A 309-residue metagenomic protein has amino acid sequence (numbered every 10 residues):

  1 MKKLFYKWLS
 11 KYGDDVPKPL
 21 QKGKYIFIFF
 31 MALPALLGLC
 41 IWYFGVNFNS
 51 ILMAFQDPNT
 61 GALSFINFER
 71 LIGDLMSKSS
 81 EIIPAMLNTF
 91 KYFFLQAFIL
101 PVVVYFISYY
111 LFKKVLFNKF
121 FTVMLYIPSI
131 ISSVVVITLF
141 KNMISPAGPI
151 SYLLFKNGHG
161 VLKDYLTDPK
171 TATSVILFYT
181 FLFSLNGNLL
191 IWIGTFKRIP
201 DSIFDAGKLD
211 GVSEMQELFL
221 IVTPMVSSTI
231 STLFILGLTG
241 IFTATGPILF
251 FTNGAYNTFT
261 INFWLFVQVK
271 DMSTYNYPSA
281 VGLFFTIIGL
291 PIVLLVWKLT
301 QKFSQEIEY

Functional and structural regions predicted by a protein language model:
M1-K22: Short, Lys/Arg-rich, polar N-terminal cytosolic tail immediately upstream of the first transmembrane signal-anchor
Y6, L20, K24-Y309: A structural signal for multi-pass alpha-helical bundles of membrane permease subunits that mediate small-molecule
